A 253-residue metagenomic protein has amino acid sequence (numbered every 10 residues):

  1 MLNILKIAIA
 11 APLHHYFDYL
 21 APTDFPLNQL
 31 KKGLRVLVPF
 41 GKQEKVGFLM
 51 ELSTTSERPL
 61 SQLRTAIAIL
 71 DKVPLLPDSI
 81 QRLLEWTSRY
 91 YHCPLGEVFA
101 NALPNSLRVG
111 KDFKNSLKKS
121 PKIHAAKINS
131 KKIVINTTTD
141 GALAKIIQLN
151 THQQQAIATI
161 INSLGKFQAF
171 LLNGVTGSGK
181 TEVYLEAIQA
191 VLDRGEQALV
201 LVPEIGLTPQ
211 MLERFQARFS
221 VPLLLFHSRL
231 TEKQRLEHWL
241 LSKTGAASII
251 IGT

Functional and structural regions predicted by a protein language model:
M1-T253: Accessory, non-ATPase domains that flank or precede helicase/AAA+ motor cores in DNA-metabolism machines
